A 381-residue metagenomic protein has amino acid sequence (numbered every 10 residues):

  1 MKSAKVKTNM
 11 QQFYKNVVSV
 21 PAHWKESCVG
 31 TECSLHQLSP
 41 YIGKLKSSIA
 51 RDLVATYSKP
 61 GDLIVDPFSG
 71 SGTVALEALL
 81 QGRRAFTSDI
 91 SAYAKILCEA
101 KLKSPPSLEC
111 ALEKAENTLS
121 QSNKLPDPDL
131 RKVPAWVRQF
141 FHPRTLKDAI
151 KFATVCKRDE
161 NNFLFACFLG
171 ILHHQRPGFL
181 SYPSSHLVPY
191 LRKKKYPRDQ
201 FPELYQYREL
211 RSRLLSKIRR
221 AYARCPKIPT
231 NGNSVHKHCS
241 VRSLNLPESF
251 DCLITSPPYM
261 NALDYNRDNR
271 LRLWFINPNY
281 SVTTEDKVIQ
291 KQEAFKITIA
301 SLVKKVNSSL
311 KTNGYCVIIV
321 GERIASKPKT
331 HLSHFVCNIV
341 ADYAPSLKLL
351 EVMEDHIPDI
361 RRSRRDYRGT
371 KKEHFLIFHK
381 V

Functional and structural regions predicted by a protein language model:
M1-P60: S-adenosyl-L-methionine
A50, D62-Q81, A85-A92, C98 (+3 more regions): Conserved proline-anchored active-site loop of SAM-dependent methyltransferases that bridges a beta-strand
L63, G314-V317: Short glycine-centered segments of the SAM/dcSAM-binding site in methyltransferase folds
A92-E160, N277-D286: Conserved phosphoryl-transfer catalytic core
L146-T255, M260-N261: SAM-dependent nucleic-acid methyltransferase catalytic core
Y259-S301, I324: Mobile active-site "lid"/loop adjacent to the S-adenosyl-L-methionine
K296-T312: A short glycine-rich, Lys/Arg-flanked "PGG" loop and its adjoining helix->strand segment in the class I
S333, C337, A344-V381: Class I S-adenosyl-L-methionine
